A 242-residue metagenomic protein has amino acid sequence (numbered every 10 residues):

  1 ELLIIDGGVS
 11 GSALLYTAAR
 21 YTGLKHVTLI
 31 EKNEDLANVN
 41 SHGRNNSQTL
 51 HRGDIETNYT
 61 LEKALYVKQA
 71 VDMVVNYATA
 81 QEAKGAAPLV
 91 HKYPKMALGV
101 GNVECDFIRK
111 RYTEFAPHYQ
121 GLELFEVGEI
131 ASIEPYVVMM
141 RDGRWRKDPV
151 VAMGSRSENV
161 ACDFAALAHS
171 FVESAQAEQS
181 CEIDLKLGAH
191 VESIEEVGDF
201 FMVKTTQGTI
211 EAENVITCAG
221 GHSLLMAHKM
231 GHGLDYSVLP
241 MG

Functional and structural regions predicted by a protein language model:
E1, H26, E82, A212-E213: Local beta-strand N-terminus motif with an aromatic residue
E1-T28: N-terminal Rossmann-like FAD-binding beta1-loop-alpha1 element of flavoenzymes
G7, D54, A219-G220: Glycine-rich, N-terminal phosphate-binding loop of Rossmann-like dinucleotide-binding domains
S10, D35, H222: Conserved Rossmann-like nucleotide-cofactor binding loop
A19-G43: Glycine-rich FAD pyrophosphate-binding loop
S47-M139: Dinucleotide-binding Rossmann-like beta1-alpha1 core, especially the glycine-rich loop that anchors the ADP
T49-E56, G231-G242: Central beta-strand plus flanking loop segment that forms part of the substrate or channel wall within the catalytic
A152-N214, C218-L225: Helical element adjacent to the flavin cofactor pocket in flavoenzyme catalytic cores
